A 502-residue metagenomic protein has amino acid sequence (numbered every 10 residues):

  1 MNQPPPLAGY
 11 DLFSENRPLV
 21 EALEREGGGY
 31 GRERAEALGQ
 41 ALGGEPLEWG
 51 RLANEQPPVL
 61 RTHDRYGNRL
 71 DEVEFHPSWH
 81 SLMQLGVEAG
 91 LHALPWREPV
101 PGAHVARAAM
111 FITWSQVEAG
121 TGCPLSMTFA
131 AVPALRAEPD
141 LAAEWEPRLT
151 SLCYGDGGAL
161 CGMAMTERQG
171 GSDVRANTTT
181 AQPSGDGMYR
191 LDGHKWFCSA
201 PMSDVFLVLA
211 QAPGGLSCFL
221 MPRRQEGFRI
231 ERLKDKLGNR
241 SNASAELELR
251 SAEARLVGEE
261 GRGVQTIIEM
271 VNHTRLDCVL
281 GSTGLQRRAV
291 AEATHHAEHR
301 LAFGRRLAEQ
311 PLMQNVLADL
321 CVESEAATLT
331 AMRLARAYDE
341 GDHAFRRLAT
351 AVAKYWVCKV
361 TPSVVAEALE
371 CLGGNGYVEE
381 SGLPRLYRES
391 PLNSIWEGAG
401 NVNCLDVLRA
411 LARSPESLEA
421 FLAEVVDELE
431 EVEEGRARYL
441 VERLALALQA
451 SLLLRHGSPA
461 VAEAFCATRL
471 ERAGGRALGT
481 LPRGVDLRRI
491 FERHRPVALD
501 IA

Functional and structural regions predicted by a protein language model:
M1-V100, P496-A502: Extended, charge-enriched "interface" segments that sit outside catalytic cores
P57, D64-G157, C198-A200, S324 (+2 more regions): Internal helix-loop-helix
L141-G187, M332-H343, T350, V365 (+2 more regions): Internal maturation/activation junctions in enzymes
M188, D192-F228: A short core secondary-structure module
G227-S251: Flexible, small-/acidic-enriched active-site or ligand-binding loops
E246-T274, A291-A308, E424-E434: A glycine-rich, basic-preceded beta-loop-alpha segment at the flavin cofactor/substrate interface of flavin-utilizing
E325-K354, E370, G435, V441 (+1 more regions): C-terminal helix-coil-helix/basic helical segment that borders enzyme active sites and/or dimer interfaces and provides
S414, L418-A502: C-terminal amphipathic alpha-helical interaction region
